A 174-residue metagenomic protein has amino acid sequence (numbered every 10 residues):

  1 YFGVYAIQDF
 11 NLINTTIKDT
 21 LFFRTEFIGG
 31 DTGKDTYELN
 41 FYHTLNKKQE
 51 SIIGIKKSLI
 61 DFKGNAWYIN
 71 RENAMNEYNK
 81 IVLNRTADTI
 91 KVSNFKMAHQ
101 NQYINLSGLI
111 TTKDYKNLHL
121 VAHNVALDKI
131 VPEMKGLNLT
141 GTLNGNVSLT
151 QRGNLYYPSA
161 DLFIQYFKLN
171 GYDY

Functional and structural regions predicted by a protein language model:
Y1, F27, I55-K57, A122-N124 (+1 more regions): Transmembrane beta-barrel strands of outer-membrane/channel proteins
Y1, Q8-D19, F23-G29, D35-I52 (+8 more regions): Extended lipid/amphipathic-ligand handling interfaces
Y5, V125, F167: Flexible, active-site-adjacent loop/turn segments at secondary-structure boundaries
K135-L137: Short, solvent-exposed beta-strand/turn "edge" segments of beta-rich domains on protein surfaces
Y156-L162: Short flexible loop/turn segments that cap and initiate beta-strands
